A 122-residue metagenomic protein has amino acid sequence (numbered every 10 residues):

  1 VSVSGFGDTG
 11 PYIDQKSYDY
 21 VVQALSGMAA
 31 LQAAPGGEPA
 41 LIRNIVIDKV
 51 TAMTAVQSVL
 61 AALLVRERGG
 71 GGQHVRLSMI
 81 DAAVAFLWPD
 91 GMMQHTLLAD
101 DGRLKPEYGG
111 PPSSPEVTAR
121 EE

Functional and structural regions predicted by a protein language model:
V1-A33: N-terminal Rossmann-like NAD(P) cofactor-binding subdomain of oxidoreductases, focused on the glycine-rich
L25-E122: Acidic, glycine-rich segments within the central catalytic cores of soluble metabolic enzymes that bind/position
